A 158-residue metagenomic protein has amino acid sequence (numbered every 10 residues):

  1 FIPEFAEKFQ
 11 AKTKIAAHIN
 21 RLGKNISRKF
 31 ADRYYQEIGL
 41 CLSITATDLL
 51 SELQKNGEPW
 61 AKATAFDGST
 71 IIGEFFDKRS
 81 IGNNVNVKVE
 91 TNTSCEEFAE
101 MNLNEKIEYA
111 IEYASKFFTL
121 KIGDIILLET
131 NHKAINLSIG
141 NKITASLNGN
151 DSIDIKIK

Functional and structural regions predicted by a protein language model:
F1-I125, H132-K158: Catalytic-core "active-site belt" of small-molecule-metabolizing enzymes, emphasizing His/Asp/Glu-rich regions
